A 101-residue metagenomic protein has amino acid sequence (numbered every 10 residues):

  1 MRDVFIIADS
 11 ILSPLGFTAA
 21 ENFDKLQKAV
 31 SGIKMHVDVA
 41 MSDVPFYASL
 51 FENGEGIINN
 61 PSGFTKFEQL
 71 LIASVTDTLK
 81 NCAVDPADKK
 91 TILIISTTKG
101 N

Functional and structural regions predicted by a protein language model:
M1-N101: Conserved "HGTGT" condensation-loop signature of ketosynthase/thiolase-family condensing enzymes that catalyze
